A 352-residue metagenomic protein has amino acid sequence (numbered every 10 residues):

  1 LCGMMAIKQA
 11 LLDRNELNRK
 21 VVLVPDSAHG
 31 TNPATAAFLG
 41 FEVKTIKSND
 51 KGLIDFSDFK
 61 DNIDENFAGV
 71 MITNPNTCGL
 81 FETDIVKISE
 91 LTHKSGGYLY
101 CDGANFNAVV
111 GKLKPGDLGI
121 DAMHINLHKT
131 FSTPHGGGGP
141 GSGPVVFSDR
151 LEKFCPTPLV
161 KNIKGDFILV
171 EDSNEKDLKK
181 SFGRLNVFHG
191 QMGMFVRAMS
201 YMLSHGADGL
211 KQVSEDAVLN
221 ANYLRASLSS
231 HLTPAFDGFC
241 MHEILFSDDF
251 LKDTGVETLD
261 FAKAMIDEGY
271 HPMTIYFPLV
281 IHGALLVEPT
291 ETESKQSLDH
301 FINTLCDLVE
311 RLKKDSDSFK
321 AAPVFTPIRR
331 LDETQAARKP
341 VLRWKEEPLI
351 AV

Functional and structural regions predicted by a protein language model:
L1, S27, G97-Y98, S200-L203 (+1 more regions): Short low-complexity stretches enriched in small and charged residues
L1-I168, K180, G255-V256, G283: Conserved PLP-enzyme active-site core in the AAT-like
L1-K8, A37, V86-S89, P144 (+6 more regions): Predominant activation on well-ordered alpha-helical scaffold segments within soluble catalytic domains
L113, I163-F188, F195, M202-V352: Non-catalytic terminal extensions of PLP-dependent enzymes
P134-G138, L185-M192: Short, conserved micro-motifs enriched in small and acidic residues
